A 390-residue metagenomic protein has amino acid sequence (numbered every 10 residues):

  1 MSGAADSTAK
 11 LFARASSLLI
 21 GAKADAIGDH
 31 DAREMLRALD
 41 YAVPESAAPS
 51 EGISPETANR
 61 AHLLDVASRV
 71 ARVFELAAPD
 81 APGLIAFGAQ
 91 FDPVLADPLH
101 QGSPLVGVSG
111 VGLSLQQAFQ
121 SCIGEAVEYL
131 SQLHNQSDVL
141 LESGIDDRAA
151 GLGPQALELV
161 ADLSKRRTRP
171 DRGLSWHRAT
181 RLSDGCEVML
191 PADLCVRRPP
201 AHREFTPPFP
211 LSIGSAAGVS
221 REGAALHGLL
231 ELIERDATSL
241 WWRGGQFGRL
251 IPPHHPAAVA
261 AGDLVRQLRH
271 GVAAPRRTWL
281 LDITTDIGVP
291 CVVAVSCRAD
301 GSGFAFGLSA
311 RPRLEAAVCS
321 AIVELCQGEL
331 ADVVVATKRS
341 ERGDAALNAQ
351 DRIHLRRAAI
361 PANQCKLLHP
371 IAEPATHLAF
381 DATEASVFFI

Functional and structural regions predicted by a protein language model:
S2-I390: Helix-biased "structured C-terminal domain" signature
